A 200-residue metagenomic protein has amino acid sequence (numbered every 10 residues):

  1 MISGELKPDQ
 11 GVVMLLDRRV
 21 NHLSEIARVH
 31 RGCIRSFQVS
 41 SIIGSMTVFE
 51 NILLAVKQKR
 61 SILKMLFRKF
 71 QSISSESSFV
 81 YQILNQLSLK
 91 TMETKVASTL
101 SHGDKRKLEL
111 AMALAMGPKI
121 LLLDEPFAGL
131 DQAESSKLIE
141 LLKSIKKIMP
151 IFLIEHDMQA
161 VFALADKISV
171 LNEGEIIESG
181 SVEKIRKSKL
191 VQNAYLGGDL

Functional and structural regions predicted by a protein language model:
M1-L200: Glycine-rich phosphate-binding loops of nucleotide-dependent enzymes
